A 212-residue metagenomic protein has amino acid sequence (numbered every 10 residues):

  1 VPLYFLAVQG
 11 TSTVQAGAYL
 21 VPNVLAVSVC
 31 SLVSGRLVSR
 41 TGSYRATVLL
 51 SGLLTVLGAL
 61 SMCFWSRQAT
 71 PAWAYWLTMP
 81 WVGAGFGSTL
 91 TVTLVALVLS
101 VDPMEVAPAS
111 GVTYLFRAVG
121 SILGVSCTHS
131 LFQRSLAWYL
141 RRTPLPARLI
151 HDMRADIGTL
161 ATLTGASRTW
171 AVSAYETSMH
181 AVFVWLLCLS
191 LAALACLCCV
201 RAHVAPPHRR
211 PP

Functional and structural regions predicted by a protein language model:
V1-P108: Transmembrane core module of solute transporters
T11, S39, R67-P71, Q133-R141 (+1 more regions): Transmembrane helix-loop junctions in multipass membrane proteins, especially transporters and channels
V14-Y19, R141-A147, H208-P212: Interhelical loop segments of eukaryotic multi-pass membrane proteins
A18, C63, S130, R134 (+2 more regions): Short hydrophobic alpha-helical membrane-anchoring segments
L50, L90, L149-I150, L160 (+1 more regions): Generic alpha-helical segment signature
A74-D152, F183, C198: Small-residue-rich alpha-helical segments with characteristic i,i+4
I157-P212: Transmembrane-helix exit segments and adjacent C-terminal regions of multi-pass membrane proteins
